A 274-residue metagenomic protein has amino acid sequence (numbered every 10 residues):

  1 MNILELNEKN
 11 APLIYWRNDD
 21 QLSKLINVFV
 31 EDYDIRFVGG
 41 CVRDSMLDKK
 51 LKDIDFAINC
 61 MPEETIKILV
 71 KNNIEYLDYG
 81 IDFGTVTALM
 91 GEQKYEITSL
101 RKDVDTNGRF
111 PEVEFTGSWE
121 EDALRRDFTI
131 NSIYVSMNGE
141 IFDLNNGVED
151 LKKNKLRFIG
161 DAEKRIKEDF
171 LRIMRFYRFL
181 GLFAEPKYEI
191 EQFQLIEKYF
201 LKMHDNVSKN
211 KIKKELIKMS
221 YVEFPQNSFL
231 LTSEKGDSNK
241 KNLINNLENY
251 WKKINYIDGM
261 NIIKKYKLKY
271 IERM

Functional and structural regions predicted by a protein language model:
M1-M274: Catalytic cores of the polymerase beta-like nucleotidyltransferase superfamily and closely associated nucleotide
